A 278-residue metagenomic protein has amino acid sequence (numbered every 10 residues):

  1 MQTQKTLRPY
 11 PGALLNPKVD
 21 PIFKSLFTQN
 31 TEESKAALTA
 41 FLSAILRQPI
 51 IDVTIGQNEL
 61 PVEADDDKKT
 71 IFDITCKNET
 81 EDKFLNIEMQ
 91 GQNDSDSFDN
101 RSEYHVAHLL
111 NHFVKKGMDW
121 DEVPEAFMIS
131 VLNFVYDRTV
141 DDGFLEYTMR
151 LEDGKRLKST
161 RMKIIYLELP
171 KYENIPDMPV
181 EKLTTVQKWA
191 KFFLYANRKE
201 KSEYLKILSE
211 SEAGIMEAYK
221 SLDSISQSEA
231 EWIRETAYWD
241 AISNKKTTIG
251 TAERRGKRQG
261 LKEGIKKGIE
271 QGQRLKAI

Functional and structural regions predicted by a protein language model:
M1-I278: Elongated, amphipathic alpha-helical interaction scaffolds
